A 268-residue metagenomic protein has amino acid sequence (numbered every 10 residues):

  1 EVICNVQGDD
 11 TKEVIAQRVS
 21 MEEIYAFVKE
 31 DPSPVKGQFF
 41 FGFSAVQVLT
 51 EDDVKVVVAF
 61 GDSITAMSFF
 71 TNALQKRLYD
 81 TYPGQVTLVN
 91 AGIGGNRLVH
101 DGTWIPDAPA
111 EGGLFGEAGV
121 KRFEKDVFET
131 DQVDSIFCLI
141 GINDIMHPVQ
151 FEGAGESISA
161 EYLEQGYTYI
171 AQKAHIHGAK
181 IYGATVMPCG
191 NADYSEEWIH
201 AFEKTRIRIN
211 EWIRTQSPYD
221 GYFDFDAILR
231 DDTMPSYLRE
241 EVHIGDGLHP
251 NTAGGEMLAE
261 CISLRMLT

Functional and structural regions predicted by a protein language model:
E1-F60, A66-M67, T71-N72, Y79-G84: N-terminal secretory targeting modules
Q38, F115-R122, S159-G166, A201-I209 (+3 more regions): Soluble or luminal CAZymes and related metallo-dependent hydrolases
D53-T168: Conserved SGNH/GDSL esterase-like catalytic core that processes O-acyl groups on lipids and polysaccharides
I140, T185-V186: A cross-domain feature marking catalytic cores of carbohydrate-active enzymes and several ubiquitous metabolic/repair
M146, M187-T268: Catalytic His-Asp segment of secreted/periplasmic serine-dependent ester chemistry enzymes
Y167-G178: Surface-exposed amphipathic alpha-helices with a cationic face
